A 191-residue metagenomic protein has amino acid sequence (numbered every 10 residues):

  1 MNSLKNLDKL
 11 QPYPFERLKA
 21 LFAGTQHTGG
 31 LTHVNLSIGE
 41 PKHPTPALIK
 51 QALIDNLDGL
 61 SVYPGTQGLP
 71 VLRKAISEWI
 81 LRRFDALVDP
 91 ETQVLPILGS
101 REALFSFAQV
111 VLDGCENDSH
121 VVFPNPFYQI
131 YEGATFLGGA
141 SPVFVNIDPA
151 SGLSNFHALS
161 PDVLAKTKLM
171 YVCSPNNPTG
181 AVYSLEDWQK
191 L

Functional and structural regions predicted by a protein language model:
M1-D8: Generic N-terminal amphipathic, Lys/Arg-enriched alpha-helix
D8-E102, S106: N-terminal small-domain helix-loop-helix segment of the aminotransferase-like
L60-L191: Conserved core of the PLP fold type I
